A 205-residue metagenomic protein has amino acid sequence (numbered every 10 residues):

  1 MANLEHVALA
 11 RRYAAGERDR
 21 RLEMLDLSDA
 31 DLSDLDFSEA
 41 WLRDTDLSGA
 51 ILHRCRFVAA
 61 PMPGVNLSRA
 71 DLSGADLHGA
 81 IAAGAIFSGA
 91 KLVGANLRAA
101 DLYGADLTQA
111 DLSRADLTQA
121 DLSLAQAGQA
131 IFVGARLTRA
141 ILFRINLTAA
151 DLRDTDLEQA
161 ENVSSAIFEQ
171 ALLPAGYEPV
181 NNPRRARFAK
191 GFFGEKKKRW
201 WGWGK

Functional and structural regions predicted by a protein language model:
M1-K205: Tandem repeat scaffolds
